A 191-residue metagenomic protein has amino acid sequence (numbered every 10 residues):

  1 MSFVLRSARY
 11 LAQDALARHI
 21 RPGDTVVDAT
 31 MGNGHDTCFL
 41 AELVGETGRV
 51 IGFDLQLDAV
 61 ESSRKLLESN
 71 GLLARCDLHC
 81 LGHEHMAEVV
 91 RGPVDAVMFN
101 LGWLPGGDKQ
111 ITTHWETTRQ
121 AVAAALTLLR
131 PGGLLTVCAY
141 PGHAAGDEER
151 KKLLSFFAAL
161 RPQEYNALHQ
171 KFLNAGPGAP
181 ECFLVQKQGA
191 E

Functional and structural regions predicted by a protein language model:
M1-T25, A29, C38, E42: S-adenosyl-L-methionine
R21, V44-G45, L129-P131: Helix-to-beta-strand junctions that scaffold the AdoMet/dcAdoMet cofactor pocket in Class I SAM-dependent enzymes
N33: Conserved SAM/SAH-binding loop
R49-D54: Conserved SAM-binding motif I beta-strand of class I
E61-D95: S-adenosyl-L-methionine
M98-A121: Mobile active-site "lid"/loop adjacent to the S-adenosyl-L-methionine
L128-A139: Conserved beta-strand signature within the Rossmann-like core of class I S-adenosyl-L-methionine
H143-E191: Class I S-adenosyl-L-methionine
